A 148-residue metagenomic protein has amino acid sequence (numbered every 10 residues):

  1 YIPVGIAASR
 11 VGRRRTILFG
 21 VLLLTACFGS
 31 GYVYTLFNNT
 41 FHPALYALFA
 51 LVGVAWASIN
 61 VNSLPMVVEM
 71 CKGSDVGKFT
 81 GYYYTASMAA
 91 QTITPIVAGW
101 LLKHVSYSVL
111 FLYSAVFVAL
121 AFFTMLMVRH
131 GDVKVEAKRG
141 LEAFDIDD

Functional and structural regions predicted by a protein language model:
Y1-R13, L102: Helix-to-loop junctions at the C-terminal end of transmembrane segments in multipass secondary transporters
R10-L22: Cytoplasmic membrane-interface "Motif A"-like loop-to-helix N-cap segments of 12-TM Major Facilitator Superfamily
L22-N39: C-terminal ends and interior cores of transmembrane alpha-helices in multi-pass membrane transporters/permeases
H42-S58: Hydrophobic core of transmembrane alpha-helices in multi-pass small-molecule transporters, especially MFS/SLC-type
S58-K72: Intracellular juxtamembrane helix-capping segments at the cytosolic ends of symmetry-related transmembrane helices
C71-Y83: Loop-to-transmembrane helix entry/capping segments in MFS-fold secondary transporters and related SLC/MFSD carriers
W100-V118: A membrane-interface helix-boundary motif in multi-pass transporters
H130-D148: Intrinsic disorder in cytosolic terminal tails and internal cytosolic loops of multi-pass membrane transporters
